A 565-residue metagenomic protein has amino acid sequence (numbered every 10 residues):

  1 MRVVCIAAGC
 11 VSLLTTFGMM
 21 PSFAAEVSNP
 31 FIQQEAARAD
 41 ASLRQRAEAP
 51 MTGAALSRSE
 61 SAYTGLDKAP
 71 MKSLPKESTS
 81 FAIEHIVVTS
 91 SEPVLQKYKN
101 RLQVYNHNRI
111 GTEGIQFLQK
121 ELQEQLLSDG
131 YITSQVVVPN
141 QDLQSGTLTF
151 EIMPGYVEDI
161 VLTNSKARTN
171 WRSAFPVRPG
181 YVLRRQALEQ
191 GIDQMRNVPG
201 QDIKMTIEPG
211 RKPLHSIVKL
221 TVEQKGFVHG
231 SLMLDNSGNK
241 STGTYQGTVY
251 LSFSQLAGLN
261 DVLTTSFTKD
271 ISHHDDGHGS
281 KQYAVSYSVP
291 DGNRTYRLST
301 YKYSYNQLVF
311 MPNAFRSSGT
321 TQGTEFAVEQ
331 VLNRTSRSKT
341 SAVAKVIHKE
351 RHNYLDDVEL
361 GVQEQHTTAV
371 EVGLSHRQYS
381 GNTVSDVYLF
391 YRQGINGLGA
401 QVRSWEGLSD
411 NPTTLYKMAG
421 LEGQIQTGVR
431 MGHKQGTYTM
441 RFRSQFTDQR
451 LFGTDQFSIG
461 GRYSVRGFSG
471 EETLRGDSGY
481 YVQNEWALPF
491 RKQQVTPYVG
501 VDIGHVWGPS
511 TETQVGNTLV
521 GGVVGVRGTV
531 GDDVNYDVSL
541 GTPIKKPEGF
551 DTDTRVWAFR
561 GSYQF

Functional and structural regions predicted by a protein language model:
A25-G238, T268-K281, R441-R443: Periplasmic polypeptide-binding modules associated with outer-membrane biogenesis and secretion
I203, V228-G230, A257-L263, G292-L298 (+5 more regions): Repeated loop/turn-to-beta-strand initiation elements of outer-membrane beta-barrel proteins
L214, G243-G247, G279-Y283, T320-T324 (+5 more regions): Residues that define the transmembrane beta-barrel architecture of outer-membrane proteins
G230-L232, L251, L263-F267, Y296-T300 (+9 more regions): Membrane-embedded beta-strand positions of outer-membrane beta-barrel proteins
L234-G238, Q255, F267-H273, D291 (+12 more regions): Transmembrane beta-strands of outer-membrane beta-barrel pores
L251, F326, V524-V530, N535 (+1 more regions): Outer-membrane beta-barrel "beta-signal"
D275-H376: Transmembrane beta-barrel wall of Gram-negative outer-membrane proteins
H352-Q494, V499-I503, W507-P509, D551: C-terminal outer-membrane beta-barrel translocator/porin domains of Gram-negative envelope proteins and their
